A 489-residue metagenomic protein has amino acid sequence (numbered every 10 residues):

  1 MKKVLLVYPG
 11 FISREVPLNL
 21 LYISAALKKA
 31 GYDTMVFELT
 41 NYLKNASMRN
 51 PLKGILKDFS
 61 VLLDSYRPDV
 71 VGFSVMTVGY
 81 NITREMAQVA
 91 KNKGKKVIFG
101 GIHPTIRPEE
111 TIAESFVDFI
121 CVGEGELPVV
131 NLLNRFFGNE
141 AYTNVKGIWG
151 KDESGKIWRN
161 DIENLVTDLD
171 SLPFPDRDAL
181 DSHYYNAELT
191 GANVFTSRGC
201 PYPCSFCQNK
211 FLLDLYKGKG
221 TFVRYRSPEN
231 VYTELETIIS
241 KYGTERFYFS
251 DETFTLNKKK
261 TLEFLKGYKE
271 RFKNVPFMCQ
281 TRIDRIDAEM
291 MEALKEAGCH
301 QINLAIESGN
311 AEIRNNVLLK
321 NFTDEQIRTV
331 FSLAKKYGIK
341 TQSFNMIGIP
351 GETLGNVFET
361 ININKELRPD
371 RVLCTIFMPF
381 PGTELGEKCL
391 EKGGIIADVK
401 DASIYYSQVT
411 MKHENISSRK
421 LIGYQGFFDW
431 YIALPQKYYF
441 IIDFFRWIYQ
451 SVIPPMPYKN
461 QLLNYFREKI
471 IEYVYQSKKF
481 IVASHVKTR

Functional and structural regions predicted by a protein language model:
K2-P9, K28-K29, D33, L52 (+5 more regions): Radical SAM enzyme core and accessory elements
K3, N19, A26, A30-V166 (+2 more regions): Glycine-rich beta-alpha loop elements in corrinoid/cobalamin-binding modules across cobalamin-dependent enzymes
G10, R282, G309-R314, L318-K320 (+3 more regions): Conserved strand-turn element in the central/C-terminal portion of the radical SAM core barrel that lines
E15-Y22, N230: Conserved alpha-helical elements of sugar-nucleotide-dependent glycosyltransferases
E110-A113, M290, G351-E366: Catalytic cores of alpha/beta
D170, F174-F344, N362: Radical SAM [4Fe-4S] cluster-binding motif and immediate context
